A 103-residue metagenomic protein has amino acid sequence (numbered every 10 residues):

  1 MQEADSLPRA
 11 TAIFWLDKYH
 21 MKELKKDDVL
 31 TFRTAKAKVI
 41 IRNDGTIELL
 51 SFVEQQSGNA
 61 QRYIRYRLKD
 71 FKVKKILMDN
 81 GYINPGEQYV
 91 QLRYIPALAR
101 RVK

Functional and structural regions predicted by a protein language model:
M1-S6: Bacterial Sec-dependent N-terminal signal peptides
P8-A12, A60-I64: Stable alpha-helical elements in mature extracytoplasmic
I13-E23, R42-E54, R65-K103: Conserved "boundary/linchpin" sites in short secondary-structure elements
D27-R33: Short loop/turn motifs at secondary-structure junctions and domain boundaries
L30, V53, S57-Q61: Solvent-exposed, acidic/flexible segments
